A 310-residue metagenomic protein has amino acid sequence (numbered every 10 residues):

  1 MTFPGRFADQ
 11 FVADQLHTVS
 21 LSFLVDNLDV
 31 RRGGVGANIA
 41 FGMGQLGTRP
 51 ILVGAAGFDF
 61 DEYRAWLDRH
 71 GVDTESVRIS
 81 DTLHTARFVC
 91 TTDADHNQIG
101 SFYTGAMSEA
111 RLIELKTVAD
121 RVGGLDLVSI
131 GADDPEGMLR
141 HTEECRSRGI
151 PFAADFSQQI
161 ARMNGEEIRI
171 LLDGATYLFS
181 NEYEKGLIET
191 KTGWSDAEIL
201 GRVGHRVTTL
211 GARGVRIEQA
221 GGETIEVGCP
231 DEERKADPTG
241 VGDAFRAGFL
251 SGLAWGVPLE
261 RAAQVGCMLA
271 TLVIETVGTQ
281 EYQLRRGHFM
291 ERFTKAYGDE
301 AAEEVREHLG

Functional and structural regions predicted by a protein language model:
M1-I51, E62-A65, E300-G310: Glycine-rich phosphate/adenosyl-contacting loop at the front of the ribokinase-like
G44, R146, A254: Gly/Ala-rich phosphate-binding loop of Rossmann-like dinucleotide-binding domains, activating on the conserved
D68-L83: A glycine-rich helix N-cap at a beta->alpha junction
R78-S80, F88-L127, A132: Conserved phosphate-binding/catalytic loop of the ribokinase/pfkB sugar-kinase fold
E136-E144, E166-L171, R261: A short acidic, amphipathic alpha-helical/loop segment
R146-P151, S157-E226, R234: Conserved phosphate/ATP/ADP-binding segment of small-molecule kinases
G193-G310: Conserved phosphate-binding/catalytic region of the ribokinase-like
